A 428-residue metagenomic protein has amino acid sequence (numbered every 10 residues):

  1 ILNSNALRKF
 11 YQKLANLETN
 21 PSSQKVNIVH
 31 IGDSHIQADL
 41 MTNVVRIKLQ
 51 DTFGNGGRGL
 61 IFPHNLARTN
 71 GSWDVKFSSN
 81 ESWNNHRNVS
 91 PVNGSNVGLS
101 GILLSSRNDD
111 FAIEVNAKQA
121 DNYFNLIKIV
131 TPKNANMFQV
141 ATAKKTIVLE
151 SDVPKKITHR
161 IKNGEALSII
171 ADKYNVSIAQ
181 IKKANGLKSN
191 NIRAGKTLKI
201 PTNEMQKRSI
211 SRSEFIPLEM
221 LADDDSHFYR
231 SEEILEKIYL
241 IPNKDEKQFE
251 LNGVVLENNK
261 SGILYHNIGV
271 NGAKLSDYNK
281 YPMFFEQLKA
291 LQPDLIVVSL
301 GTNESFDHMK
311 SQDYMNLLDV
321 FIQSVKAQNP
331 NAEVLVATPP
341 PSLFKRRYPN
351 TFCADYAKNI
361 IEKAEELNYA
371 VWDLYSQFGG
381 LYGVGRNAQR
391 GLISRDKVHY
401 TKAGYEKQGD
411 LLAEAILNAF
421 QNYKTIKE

Functional and structural regions predicted by a protein language model:
I1-H30, R87, P91-G98: Membrane/wall-proximal cationic-aromatic binding patches
L2-L17, D277-K289, N316-S324: Alpha-helical scaffolding within the catalytic cores of extracellular/periplasmic polymer-degrading hydrolases
A15, I36, L40, R46-G54 (+7 more regions): Sec-exported extracytoplasmic/periplasmic mature domains
I31-S34, I268-N271, V298-N303, A337-P341 (+1 more regions): Active-site-proximal beta-strand/loop segments in catalytic clefts of secreted hydrolases
Q37-D152, S209-N316, H399: Conserved SGNH/GDSL esterase-like catalytic core that processes O-acyl groups on lipids and polysaccharides
I147-I178, K188-S189, K196-T197, T202: Primarily a LysM-type cell-wall glycan-binding module
L295-G301, L318-K326, E333-T338: Conserved, well-ordered alpha-helix/loop/beta-strand core segments that scaffold catalytic motifs
S342-E428: Catalytic His-Asp segment of secreted/periplasmic serine-dependent ester chemistry enzymes
